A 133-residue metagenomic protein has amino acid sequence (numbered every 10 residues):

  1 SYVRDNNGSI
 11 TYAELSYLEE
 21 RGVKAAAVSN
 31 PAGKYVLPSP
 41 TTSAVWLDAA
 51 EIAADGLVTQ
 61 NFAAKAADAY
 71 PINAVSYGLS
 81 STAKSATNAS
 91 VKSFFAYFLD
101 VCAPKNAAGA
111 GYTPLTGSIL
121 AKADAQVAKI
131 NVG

Functional and structural regions predicted by a protein language model:
S1, L47-D68: Cyclophilin-type peptidyl-prolyl cis-trans isomerase
S1-A50: Ligand-binding pocket segment of bilobal, Venus flytrap-like solute-binding proteins
I10, L15-L18, L37, L47 (+6 more regions): Generic detector of leucine side chains in alpha-helical contexts
I10, V23-V28, A54-N61, N73 (+1 more regions): Generic preference for hydrophobic/aromatic residues in regular secondary structure cores
S39-T41, I52-F62, K84-S90: Phosphate-binding glycine-rich loops and adjacent basic patches that engage nucleotide phosphates, nucleic-acid
F62-G133: Extracellular/periplasmic juxtamembrane helices and adjacent flexible linkers that interface with membrane partners
